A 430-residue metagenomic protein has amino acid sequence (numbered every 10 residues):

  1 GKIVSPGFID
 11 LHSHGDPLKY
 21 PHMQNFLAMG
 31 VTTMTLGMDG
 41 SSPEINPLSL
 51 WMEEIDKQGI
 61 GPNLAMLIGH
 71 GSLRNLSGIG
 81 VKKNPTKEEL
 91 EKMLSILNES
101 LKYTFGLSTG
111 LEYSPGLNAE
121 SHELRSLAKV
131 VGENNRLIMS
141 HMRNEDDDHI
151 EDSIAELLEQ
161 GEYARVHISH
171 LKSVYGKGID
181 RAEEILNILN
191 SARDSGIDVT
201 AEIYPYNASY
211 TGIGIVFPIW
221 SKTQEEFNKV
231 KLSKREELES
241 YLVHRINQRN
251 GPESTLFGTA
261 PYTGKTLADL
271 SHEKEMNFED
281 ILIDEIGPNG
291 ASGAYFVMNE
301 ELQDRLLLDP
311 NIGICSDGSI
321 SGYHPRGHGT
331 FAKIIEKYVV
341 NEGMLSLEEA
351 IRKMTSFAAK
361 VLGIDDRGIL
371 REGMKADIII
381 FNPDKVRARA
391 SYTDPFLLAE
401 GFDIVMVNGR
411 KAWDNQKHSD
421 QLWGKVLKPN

Functional and structural regions predicted by a protein language model:
G1, H12, G30, L64 (+10 more regions): Divalent metal-coordination and catalytic microenvironments
G1-G7: Histidine-rich, glycine-flanked metal-binding segment
I3, G15, K19-T109, K129 (+2 more regions): Divalent-metal coordination cores built from histidine and acidic residues
G7-P17, I138-N144: Histidine-centered catalytic micro-motifs
L67-I68, L76, V81-K83, M93-Y113 (+1 more regions): Active-site neighborhoods of metal-dependent hydrolases
K102-E156: Divalent metal-binding pocket/active-site signature
L232-S233, R305-N311, S316-D317, T330 (+1 more regions): C-terminal cap of metal-dependent C-N hydrolases
G293-Q303, L347-I351, A359-F396: Acidic, glycine-enriched loop/beta-strand segments at the rims of small-molecule binding/catalytic pockets
